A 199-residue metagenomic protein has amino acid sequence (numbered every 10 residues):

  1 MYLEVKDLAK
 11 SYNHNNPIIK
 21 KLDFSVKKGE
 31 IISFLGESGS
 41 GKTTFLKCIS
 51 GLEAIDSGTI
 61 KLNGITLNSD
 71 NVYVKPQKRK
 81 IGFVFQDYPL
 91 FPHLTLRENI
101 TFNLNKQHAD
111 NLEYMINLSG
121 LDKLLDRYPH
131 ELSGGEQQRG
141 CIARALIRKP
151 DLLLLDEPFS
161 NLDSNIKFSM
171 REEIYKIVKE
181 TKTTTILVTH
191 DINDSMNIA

Functional and structural regions predicted by a protein language model:
L35-E37: The feature captures the beta-strand-to-loop junction immediately N-terminal to the Walker
S50: Helix-to-loop junction immediately C-terminal to a conserved catalytic motif
I65, H108-L125, Y175-K176: Conserved ABC ATPase "signature" region
L67-G82: ABC ATPase NBD coupling module
Y128-L132, E136-Q138: Conserved ABC ATPase signature
I147-D151: A short, proline-enriched helix->beta-strand linker immediately N-terminal to the Walker B motif in ABC-type P-loop
L153-E157: Catalytic Walker B motif of ABC-type/P-loop ATPase nucleotide-binding domains
